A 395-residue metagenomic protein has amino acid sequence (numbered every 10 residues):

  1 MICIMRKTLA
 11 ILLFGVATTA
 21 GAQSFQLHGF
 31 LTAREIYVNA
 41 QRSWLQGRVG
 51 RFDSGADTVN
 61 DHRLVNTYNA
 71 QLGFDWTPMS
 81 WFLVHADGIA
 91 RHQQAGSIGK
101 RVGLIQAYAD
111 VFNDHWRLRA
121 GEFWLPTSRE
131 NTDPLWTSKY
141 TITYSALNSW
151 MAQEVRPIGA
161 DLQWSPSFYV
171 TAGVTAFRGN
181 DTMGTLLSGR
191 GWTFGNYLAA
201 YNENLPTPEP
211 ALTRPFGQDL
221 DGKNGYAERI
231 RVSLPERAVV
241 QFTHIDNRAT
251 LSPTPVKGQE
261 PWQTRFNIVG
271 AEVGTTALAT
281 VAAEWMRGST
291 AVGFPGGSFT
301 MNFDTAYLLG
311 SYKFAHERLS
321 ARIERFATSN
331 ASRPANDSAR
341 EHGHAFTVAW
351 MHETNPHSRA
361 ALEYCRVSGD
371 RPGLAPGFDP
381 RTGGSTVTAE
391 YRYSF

Functional and structural regions predicted by a protein language model:
M1-T8: Positively charged n-region of N-terminal signal peptides that target proteins for export
I11-G21: Hydrophobic h-region of N-terminal signal peptides that target proteins for export in Gram-negative bacteria
S24-V38, N60-S188, R231-A238, L309-Y312 (+2 more regions): Outer membrane beta-barrel
I36-Y68, G189-R190, T213-P215, P255: Surface-exposed strand-loop-strand hairpins of Gram-negative outer-membrane beta-barrel proteins
A40-R42, T58-V59, S97, N131 (+2 more regions): Outer-membrane beta-barrel pore domains
Y68, G103-I105, R156-I158, G217 (+3 more regions): Residues that flank catalytic or metal-binding motifs in active/ligand-binding sites
S138, N180-F216, T328-T347, F395: Outer-membrane beta-barrel transmembrane domain signature
G195-L251: Loop-centered beta-sheet repeat module
